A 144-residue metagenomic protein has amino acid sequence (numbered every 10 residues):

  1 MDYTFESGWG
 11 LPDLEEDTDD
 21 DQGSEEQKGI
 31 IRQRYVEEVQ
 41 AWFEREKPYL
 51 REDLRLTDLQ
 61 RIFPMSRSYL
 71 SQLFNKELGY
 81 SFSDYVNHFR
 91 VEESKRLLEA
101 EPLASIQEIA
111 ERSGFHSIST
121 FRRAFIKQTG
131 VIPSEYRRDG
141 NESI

Functional and structural regions predicted by a protein language model:
M1-E44, L56, P64-R67, S81 (+4 more regions): Alpha-helical bundle regulatory/interaction domains
I31, P48, L70, E77 (+1 more regions): Basic, Lys/Arg-rich alpha-helical nucleic-acid-recognition elements, primarily the DNA-binding modules of transcription
Y35, V86-V91: Generic hydrophobic, amphipathic alpha-helix propensity
R45-R51, K76, A100-E101: Short helix-capping/hinge SLiMs at alpha-helix to coil transitions
R61, Q72, K76, E111-R112 (+2 more regions): Alpha-helical residues within the helix-turn-helix
L70, T120-F121, F125: Short hydrophobic/aromatic patch on the recognition helix
K76-Y80, R123-Y136: A secondary-structure capping/hinge motif
